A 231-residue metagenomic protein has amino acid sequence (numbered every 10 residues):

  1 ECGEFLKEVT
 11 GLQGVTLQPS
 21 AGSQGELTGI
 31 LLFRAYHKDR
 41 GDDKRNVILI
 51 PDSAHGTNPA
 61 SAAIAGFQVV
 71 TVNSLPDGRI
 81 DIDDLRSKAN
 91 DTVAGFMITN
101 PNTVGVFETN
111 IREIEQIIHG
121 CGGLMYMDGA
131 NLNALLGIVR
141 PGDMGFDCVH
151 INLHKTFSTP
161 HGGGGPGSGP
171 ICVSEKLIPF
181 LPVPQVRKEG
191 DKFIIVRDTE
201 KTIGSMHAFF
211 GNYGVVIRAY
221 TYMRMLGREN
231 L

Functional and structural regions predicted by a protein language model:
E1, P19, N100-V104, A208-F209: Short acidic-aromatic active-site loops that bind/stabilize oxyanions
E1-S20: Conserved N-terminal alpha-helix of the aminotransferase class I/II PLP-enzyme fold
C2-E8, V183-V196: Acidic-glycine-rich active-site phosphate/pyrophosphate-binding loop
G3, V93, N212-V216: Hydrophobic faces of stable alpha-helices that mediate helix-helix packing
G11, R34-G41, R224-G227: Hydrophobic/aromatic-lined pockets within catalytic cores
Q13-L17, G129, N230-L231: Flexible, glycine/charged-enriched surface loops at secondary-structure junctions
Q24-D191, K201: Conserved PLP-enzyme active-site core in the AAT-like
F193-L231: Structural motif of enzymes handling amino- and sulfur-group chemistry
